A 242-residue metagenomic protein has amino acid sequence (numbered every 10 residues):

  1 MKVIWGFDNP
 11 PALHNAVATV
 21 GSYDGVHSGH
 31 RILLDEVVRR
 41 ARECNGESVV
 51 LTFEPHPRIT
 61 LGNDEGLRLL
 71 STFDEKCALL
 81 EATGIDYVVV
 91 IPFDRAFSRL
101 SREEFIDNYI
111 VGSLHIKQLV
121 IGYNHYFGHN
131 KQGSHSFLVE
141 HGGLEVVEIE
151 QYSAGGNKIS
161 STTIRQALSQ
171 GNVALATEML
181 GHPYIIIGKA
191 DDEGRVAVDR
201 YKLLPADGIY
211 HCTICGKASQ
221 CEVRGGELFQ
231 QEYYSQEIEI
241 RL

Functional and structural regions predicted by a protein language model:
F7-T72: N-terminal catalytic cores of NTP/NDP-binding nucleotidyl/phosphoryl-transfer enzymes
H27, L80, L119, A176 (+1 more regions): Residue-level signal for inorganic ion chemistry
A41, L80, L138-G142: A generic structural signal for well-ordered alpha-helical segments
R68-K76, L100-I106: Glycine-rich, highly charged phosphate/nucleotide-binding loops
E75-V89: A glycine-rich helix N-cap at a beta->alpha junction
R99-V196: Classical nucleotidyltransferase
D191-L242: Phosphate/ribose-recognition catalytic cores of enzymes acting on nucleotide-derived substrates
